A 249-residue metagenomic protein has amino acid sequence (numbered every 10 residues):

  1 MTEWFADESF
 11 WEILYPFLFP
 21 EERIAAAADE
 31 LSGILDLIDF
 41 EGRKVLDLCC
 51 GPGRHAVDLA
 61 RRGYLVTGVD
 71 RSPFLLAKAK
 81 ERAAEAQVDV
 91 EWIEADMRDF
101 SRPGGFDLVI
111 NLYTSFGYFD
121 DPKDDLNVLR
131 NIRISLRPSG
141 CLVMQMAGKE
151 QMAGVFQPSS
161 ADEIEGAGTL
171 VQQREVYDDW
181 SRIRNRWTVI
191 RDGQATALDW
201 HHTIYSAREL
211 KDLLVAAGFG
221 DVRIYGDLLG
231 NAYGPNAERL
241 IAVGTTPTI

Functional and structural regions predicted by a protein language model:
M1-E41: Conserved class I S-adenosyl-L-methionine
R43-G51: Conserved class I S-adenosyl-L-methionine
G53-D99: Class I SAM-dependent methyltransferase SAM/SAH-binding core
S101-L108: A short acidic, Gly/Pro-enriched loop at the edge of an enzyme's catalytic core that lines a small-molecule cofactor
L112-T114: Residues lining the SAM
L126-P138: A short glycine-rich, Lys/Arg-flanked "PGG" loop and its adjoining helix->strand segment in the class I
V143-L213: SAM-dependent methyltransferase
A207-I249: C-terminal lobe and adjacent flexible extensions of AdoMet/dcAdoMet transferase-like proteins
